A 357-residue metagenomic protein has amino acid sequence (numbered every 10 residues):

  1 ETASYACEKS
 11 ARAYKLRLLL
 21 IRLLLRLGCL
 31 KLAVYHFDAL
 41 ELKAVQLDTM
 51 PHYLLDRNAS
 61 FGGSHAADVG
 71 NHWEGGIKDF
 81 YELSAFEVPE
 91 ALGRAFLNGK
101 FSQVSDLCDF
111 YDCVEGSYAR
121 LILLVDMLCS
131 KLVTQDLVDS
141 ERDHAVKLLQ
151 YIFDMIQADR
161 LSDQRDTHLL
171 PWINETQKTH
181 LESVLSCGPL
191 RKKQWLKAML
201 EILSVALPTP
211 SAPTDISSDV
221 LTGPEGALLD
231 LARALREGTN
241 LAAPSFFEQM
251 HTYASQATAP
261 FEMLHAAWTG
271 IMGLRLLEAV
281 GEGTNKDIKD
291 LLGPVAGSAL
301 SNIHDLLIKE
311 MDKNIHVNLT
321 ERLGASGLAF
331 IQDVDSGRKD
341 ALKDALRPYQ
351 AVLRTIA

Functional and structural regions predicted by a protein language model:
E1, Q103-I356: Extended alpha-helical solenoid scaffold regions that build the rod-like backbones of large eukaryotic assemblies
E1-Y35: Alpha-solenoid helical repeat scaffolds
A3-R12, D38-Q46, E74-E82, A254-A259: Solenoid-like repeat scaffolds
A13, L47, V69, S84 (+3 more regions): Residues that mark the junctions of alpha-helical repeat units in TPR/alpha-solenoid scaffolds
I21-L24, Y53-N58, R233: Residue-level signature for tetratricopeptide repeat
L27, F61-G62: Structural motif corresponding to the intra-repeat A-B loop/turn of tetratricopeptide repeats
A33, A66-G70, V104: Solenoid-repeat scaffolds in large eukaryotic assemblies
Q46-D48, L97: Eukaryotic alpha-helical solenoid repeat scaffolds
